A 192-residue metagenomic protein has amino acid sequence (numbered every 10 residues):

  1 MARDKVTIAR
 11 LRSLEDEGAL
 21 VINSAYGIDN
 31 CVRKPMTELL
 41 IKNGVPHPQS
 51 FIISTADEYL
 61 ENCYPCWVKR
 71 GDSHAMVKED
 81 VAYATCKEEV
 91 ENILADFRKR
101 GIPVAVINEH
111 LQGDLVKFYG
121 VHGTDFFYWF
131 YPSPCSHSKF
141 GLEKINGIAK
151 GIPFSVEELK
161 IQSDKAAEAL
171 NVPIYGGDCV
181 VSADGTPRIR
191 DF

Functional and structural regions predicted by a protein language model:
M1-S54: Conserved N-proximal alpha/beta basic substrate-recognition cap immediately N-terminal to, or forming the N-lobe
G27, T55-E58, G71-A75, E88-V90 (+1 more regions): Short acidic/polar capping segments at secondary-structure boundaries
N30-P35, M76-K78, S138: Short, charged, surface-exposed secondary-structure boundary motifs
L39, I53, A82-C86, G120-V121 (+1 more regions): Short beta-strand-to-turn element immediately C-terminal to the catalytic PLP-Schiff-base lysine in fold type I
L40, E61-E79, I102-V116: ATP-grasp fold ATP-binding core
C66-K69, F118-G120, G185-F192: A short beta-strand motif that forms the metal-chelation/ATP-contact edge of phosphoryl-transfer active sites
Y83-L170: Phosphate-binding site of ATP-dependent enzymes
A167-F192: Conserved metal-phosphate-binding beta-hairpin within the catalytic cores of diverse ATP-dependent phosphoryl-transfer
